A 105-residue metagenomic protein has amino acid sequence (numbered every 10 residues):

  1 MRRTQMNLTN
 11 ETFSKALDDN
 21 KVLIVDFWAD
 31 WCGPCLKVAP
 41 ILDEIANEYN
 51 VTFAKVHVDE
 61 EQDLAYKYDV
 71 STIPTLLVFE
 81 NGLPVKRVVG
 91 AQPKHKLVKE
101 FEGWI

Functional and structural regions predicted by a protein language model:
M1-D18: N-terminal "domain-start" segment that seeds a small globular fold
M1-R3, E44, V98-K99: N-terminal targeting signals for export/organelle localization
T4-M6, A54, V85-V88: Structural signal for short hydrophobic segments within the conserved structured cores of catalytic domains across
L8, F27, A39-D63, V70: Thiol-based oxidoreductase modules, predominantly thioredoxin-like and allied folds used for disulfide exchange
D18-D30: Short active-site neighborhood of thiol/selenol oxidoreductases, capturing the structured segment around
L23, N50-T52, N81: Structural signature of beta-strand start/N-cap positions in the alpha/beta core of ABC transporter nucleotide-binding
C32-C35: Hydrophobic heptad-repeat coiled-coil signature
E80-I105: Non-catalytic, surface beta->alpha helical segment in thiol-disulfide oxidoreductase systems
